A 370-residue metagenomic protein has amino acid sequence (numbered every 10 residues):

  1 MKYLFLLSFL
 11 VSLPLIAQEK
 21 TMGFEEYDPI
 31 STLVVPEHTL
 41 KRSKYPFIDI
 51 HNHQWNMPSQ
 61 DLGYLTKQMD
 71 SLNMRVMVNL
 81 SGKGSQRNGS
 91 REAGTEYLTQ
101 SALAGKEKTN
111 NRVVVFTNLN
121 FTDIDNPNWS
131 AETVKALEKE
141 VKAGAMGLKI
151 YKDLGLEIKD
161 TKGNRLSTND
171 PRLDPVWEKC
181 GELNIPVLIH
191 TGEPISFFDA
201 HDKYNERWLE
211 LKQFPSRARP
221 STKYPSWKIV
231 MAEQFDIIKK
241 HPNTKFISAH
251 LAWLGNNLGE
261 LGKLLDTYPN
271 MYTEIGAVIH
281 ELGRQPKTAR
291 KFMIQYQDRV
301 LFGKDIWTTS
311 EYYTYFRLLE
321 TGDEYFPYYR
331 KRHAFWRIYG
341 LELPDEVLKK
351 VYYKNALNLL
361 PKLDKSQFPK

Functional and structural regions predicted by a protein language model:
Y3-L13: Sec-dependent N-terminal signal peptides
Q18-K108: An N-terminally biased module of ancient metal coordination in phosphate/nucleic-acid-related enzymes
E19, H38-L40, E92-R217: Active-site gating/metal-coordination segments in enzymes
G23-E26, K44, I195-S221, Y272 (+1 more regions): Active-site gating loops and adjacent loop-to-helix segments of metal-dependent hydrolytic enzymes
T32-V35, Q60-L65, G89-A104, A131-A136 (+3 more regions): Alpha-helical scaffolding within the catalytic cores of extracellular/periplasmic polymer-degrading hydrolases
I48-N52, V76-L80, V113-T117, L148-I150 (+4 more regions): Hydrophobic faces of well-ordered beta-strands that scaffold small-molecule active sites in alpha/beta enzyme cores
H53-L62, K83-L98, T122-A131, I158 (+4 more regions): Acidic-and-aromatic substrate-binding clefts and catalytic sites of carbohydrate-active enzymes
P58-S59, T66, T222, K228-K370: H/E-rich (His + Asp/Glu) clusters that bind or coordinate divalent metals
